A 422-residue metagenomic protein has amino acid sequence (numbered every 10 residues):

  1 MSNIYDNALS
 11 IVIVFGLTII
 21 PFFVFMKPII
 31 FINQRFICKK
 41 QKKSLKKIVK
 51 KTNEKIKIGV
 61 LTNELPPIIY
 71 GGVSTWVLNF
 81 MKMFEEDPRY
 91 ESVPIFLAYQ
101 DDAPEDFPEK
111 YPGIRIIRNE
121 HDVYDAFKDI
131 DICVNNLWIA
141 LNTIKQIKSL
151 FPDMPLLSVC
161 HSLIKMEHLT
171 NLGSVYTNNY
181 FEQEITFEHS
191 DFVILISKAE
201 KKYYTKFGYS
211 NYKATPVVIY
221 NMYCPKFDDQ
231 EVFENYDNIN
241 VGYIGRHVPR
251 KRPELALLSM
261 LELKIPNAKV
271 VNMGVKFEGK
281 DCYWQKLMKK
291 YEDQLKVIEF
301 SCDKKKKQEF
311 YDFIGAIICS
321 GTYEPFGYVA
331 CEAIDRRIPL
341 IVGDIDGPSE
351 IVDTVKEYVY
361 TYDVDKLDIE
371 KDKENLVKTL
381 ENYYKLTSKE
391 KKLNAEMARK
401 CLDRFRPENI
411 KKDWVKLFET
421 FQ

Functional and structural regions predicted by a protein language model:
S74-N79, V248-E262: A conserved mid-protein helix/loop that constitutes part of the nucleotide-sugar donor-binding site
I116, R250, L367-N375, K385-E419: A charged, aromatic-enriched C-terminal amphipathic alpha-helix characteristic of glycosyltransferases across folds
N135-A140, C160: Short His-centered aromatic/hydrophobic patch
I164, A199-E200, V218-D228, F277: Short beta-strand->alpha-helix junction loop in the catalytic core of nucleotide-activated group-transfer enzymes
S174-V193: Membrane-proximal helix-turn-helix segments that form the acceptor-binding/catalytic region of lipid-linked
C282-C302: Nucleotide-activated donor-binding/catalytic signature segment of Leloir-type glycosyltransferases, i.e., the conserved
T322: Aromatic "clamp/platform" in nucleotide-sugar-dependent glycosyltransferases that forms part of the donor/acceptor
S349-E381: Change "using UDP/GDP/dTDP sugars" to "using nucleotide sugars
